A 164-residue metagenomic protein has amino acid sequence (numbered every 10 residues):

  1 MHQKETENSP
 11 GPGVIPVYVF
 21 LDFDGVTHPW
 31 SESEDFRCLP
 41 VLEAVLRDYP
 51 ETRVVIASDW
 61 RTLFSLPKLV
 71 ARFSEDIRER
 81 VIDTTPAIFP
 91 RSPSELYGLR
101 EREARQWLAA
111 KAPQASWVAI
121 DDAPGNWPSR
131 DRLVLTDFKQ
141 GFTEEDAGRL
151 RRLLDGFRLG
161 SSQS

Functional and structural regions predicted by a protein language model:
H2-V14, A44, W107-P113: Short amphipathic alpha-helices and their capping/turn segments at secondary-structure boundaries
K4-T6, F23, E145: Intrinsic disorder/low-complexity signal
E7-S9, D35, V41, L99-R100 (+1 more regions): Mixed-charge, polar/low-complexity N-terminal
N8-P10, D22, F138: Generic detector of intrinsically disordered, low-complexity, polar/charged segments
G13-S92: Alpha-helical substrate-recognition element adjacent to the catalytic core
D76-S164: C-terminal cap/substrate-recognition subdomain and adjoining C-terminal extension of metal-dependent phosphatase-like
